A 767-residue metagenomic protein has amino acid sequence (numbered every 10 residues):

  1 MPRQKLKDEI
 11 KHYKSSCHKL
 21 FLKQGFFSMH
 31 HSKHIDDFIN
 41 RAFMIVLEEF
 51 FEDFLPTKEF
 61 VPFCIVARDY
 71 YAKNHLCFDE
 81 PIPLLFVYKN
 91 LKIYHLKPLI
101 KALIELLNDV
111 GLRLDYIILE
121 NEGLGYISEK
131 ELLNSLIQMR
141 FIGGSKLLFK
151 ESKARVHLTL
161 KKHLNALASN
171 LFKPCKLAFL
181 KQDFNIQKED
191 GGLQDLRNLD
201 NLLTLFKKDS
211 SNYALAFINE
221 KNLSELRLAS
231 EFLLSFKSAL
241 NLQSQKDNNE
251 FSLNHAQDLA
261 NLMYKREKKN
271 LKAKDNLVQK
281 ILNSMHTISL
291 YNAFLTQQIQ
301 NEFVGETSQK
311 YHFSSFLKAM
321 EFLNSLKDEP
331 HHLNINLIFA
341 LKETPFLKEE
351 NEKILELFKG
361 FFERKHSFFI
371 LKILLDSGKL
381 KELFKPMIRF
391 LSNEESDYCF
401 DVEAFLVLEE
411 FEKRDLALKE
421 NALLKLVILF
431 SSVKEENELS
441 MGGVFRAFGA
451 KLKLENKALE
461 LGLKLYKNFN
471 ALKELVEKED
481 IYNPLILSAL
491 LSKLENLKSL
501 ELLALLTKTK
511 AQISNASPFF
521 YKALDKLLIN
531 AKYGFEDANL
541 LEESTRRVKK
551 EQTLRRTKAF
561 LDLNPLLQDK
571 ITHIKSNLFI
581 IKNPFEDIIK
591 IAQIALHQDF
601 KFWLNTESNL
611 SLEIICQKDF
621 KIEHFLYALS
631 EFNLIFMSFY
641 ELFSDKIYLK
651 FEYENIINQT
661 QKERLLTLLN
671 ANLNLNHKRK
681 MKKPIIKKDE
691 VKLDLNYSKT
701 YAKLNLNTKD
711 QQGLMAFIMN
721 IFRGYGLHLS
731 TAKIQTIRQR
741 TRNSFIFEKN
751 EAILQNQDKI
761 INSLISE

Functional and structural regions predicted by a protein language model:
R3, K161-I299, E435: Conserved nucleotidyltransferase catalytic core and NTase-mimicking acidic/glycine-rich helix/loop elements in nucleic
K5-F21, M29, K33-F54, F63 (+3 more regions): Acidic/His-rich, divalent-metal-binding segments that scaffold phosphate/diphosphate chemistry
F27, N40-K92, K97: Active-site nucleotide-donor binding segment shared across nucleotidyl transfer reactions
S32-K33, D37-N40, V46, L55-K58 (+4 more regions): Conserved catalytic core of two-metal-ion nucleotidyltransferases
P62, N261, L282-Q298, E302-F303 (+1 more regions): Regulatory modules associated with amino-acid/nitrogen control
K73-P98, D415-A538: Divalent metal-dependent catalytic cores for phosphoryl transfer on phosphate-bearing substrates
F141-A178, L490, L502-L527: Long, amphipathic alpha-helical stalk/connector segments used for oligomerization, subunit docking, or mechanical
C175-K188, K207-A216, Q243-A256, Q298-G305 (+9 more regions): Short coil/turn segments at secondary-structure boundaries
